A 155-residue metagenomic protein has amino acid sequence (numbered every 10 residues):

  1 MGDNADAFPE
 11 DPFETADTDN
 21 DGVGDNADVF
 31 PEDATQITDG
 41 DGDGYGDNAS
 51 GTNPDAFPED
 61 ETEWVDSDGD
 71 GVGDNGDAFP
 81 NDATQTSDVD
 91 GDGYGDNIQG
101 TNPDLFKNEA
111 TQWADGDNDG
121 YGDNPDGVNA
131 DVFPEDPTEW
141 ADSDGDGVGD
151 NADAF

Functional and structural regions predicted by a protein language model:
M1-F155: Extracellular calcium-associated, cysteine-rich motifs in secreted modular proteins
